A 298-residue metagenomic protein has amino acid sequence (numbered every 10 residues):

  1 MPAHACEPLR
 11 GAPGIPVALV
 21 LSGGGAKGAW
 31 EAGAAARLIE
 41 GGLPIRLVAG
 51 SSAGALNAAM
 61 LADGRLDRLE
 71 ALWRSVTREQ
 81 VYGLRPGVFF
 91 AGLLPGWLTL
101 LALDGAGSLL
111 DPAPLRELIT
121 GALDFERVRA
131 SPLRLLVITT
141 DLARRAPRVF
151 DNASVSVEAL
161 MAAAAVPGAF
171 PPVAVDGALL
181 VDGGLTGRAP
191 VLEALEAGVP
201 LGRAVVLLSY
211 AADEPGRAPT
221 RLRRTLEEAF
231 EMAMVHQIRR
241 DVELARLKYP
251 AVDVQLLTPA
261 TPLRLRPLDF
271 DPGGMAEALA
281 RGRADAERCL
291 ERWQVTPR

Functional and structural regions predicted by a protein language model:
M1-S51, A59-R298: Patatin-like phospholipase
